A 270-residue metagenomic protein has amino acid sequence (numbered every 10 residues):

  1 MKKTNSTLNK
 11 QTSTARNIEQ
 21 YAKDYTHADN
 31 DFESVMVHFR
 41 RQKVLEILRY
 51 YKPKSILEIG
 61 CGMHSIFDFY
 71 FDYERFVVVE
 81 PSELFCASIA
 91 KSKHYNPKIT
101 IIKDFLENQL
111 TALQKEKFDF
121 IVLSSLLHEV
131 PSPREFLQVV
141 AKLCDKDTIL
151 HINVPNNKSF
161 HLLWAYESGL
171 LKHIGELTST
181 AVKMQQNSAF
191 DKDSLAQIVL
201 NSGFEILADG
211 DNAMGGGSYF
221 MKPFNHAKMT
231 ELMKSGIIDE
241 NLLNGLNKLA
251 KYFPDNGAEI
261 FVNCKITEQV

Functional and structural regions predicted by a protein language model:
M1-Y51: Conserved class I S-adenosyl-L-methionine
S13, A208-V270: A C-terminal cap/extension of S-adenosyl-L-methionine-dependent methyltransferases that defines the acceptor-substrate
V35, T178-S194: Acceptor-substrate binding/catalytic loop of class I
K52-G62: Conserved class I S-adenosyl-L-methionine
C61-Q109: Class I SAM-dependent methyltransferase SAM/SAH-binding core
V122: A conserved beta-strand element that flanks and buttresses the S-adenosyl-L-methionine
R134-I149: A short glycine-rich, Lys/Arg-flanked "PGG" loop and its adjoining helix->strand segment in the class I
H151-G175: Conserved class I S-adenosyl-L-methionine
